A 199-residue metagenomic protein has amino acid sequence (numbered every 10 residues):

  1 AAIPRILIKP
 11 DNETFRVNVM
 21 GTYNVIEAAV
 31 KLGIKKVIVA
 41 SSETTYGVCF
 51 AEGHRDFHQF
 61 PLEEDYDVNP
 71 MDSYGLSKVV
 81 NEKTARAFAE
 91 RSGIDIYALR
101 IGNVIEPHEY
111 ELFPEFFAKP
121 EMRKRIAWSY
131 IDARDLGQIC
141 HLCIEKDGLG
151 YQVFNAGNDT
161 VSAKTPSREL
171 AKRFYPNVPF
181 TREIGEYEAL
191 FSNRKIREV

Functional and structural regions predicted by a protein language model:
A1, V37-E43, G47, L99-I101 (+1 more regions): SDR active-site strand-loop-helix element
A1-V17: NAD(P)H-binding glycine-rich loop region in Rossmannoid oxidoreductase-like domains and their noncatalytic homologs
F15-T22, I38-S41, S77, S129: Short alpha-helix in the Rossmann-fold core of NAD(P)-dependent oxidoreductases
R16, E52-S92, I96, R123: Catalytic helix-loop patch of NAD(P)-dependent Rossmann-fold dehydrogenases
N24-M71: Conserved Rossmann-fold NAD(P)-dependent oxidoreductase catalytic core, especially the SDR/UDP-sugar
Y46-G47, S73, R91-P114: Flexible, glycine-rich beta-alpha linker
V104-E121, I126-V153: Alpha-helical substrate-binding/gating segment
R134-V199: C-terminal substrate-binding subdomain of Rossmann-fold SDR/epimerase-dehydratase oxidoreductases
